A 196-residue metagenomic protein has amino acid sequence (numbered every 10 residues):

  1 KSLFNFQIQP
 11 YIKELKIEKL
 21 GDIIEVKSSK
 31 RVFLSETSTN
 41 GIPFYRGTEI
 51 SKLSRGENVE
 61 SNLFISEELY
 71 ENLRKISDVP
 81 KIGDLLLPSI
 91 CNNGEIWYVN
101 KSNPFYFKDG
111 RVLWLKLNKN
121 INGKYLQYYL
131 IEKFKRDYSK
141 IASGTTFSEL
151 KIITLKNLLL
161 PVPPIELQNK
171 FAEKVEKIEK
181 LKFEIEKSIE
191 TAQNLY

Functional and structural regions predicted by a protein language model:
K1-R31, T39, N157-N169, E176-Y196: Non-catalytic DNA-recognition/assembly elements of restriction-modification systems
N5, I17, G47, D109 (+1 more regions): ATP/adenylate-binding site constellation spanning eukaryotic-like Ser/Thr protein kinases, ABC-transporter
L15-G56, E68-I76: Low-complexity, Lys/Gly-biased intrinsically disordered segments
L34, S102-N103, T146-E149, S188: Short proline/glycine-enriched turn/loop segments at secondary-structure junctions
G41, S61, K108-R111: A generic structural signal for short beta-strands and their flanking turns/coil linkers
R46-G47, E68-E132, S143: A short beta-sheet element
I50-K52, N92, R136: Active-site/binding-pocket entry motifs
F105-L113, S143-N169: A short glycine-rich beta-alpha junction/loop motif
